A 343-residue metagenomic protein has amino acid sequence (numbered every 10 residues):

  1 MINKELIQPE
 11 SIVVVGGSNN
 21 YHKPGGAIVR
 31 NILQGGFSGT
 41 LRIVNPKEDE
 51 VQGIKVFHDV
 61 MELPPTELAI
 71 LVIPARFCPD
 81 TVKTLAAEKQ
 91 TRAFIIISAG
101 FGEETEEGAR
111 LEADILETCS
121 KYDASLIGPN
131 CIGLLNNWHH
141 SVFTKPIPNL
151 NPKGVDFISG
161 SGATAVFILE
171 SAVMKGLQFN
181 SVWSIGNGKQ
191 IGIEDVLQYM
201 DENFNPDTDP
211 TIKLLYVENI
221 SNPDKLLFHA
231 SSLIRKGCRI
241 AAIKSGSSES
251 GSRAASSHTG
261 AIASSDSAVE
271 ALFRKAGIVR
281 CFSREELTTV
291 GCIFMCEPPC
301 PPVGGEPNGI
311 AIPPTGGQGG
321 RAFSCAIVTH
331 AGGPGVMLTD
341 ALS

Functional and structural regions predicted by a protein language model:
M1, P302, G309-A311: Generic short N-terminal amphipathic or hydrophobic helices
M1-C300, G320-S343: Catalytic-core regions of core metabolic enzymes, especially those transforming organic acids/acyl-group intermediates
E297, E306-N308: Intrinsically disordered, low-complexity polyampholyte segments enriched for Lys and acidic residues
G304-E306, G316-G317: Glycine-biased, low-complexity coil/linker segments
